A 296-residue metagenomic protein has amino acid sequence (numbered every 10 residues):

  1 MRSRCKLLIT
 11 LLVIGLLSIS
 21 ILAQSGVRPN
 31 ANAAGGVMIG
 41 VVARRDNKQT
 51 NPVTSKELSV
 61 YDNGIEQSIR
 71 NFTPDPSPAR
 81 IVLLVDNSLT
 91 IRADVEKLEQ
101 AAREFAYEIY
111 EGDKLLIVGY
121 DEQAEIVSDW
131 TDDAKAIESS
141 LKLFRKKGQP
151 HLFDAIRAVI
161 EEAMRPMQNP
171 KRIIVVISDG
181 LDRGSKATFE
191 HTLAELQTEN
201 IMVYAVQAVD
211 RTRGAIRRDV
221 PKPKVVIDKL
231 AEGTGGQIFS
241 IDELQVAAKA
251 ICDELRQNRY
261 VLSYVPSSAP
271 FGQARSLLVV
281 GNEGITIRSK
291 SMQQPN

Functional and structural regions predicted by a protein language model:
M1, L16-S18, I287: Intrinsically disordered, low-complexity segments
M1-L7: Positively charged n-region of N-terminal signal peptides that target proteins for export
I9-S20: Bacterial N-terminal signal peptides
A23-N296: Scaffold/interface architecture of coatomer-like assemblies
